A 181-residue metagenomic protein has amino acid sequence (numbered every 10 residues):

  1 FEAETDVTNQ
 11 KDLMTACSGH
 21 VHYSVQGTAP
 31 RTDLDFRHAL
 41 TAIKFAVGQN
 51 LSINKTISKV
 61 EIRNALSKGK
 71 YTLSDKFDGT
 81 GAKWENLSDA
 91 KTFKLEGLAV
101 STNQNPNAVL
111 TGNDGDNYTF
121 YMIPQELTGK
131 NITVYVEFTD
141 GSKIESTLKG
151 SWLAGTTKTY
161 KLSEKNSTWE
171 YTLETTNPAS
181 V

Functional and structural regions predicted by a protein language model:
F1-T56, P106-G112, K158-L162, W169-V181: Short, low-hydrophobicity acidic/polar segments
A3-Y23, L51-N107, T147-L148: Cell-envelope/extracellular anchoring and linker segments
A46-G48, E61-R63, Y135-E137: Residue-level recognition of well-ordered beta-strand positions that form the cores of beta-sheet-rich folds across
T80, S88, T102-N105, N113-D114 (+2 more regions): Exposed regions on extracellular, virion, or secretory-pathway luminal proteins
D116-G129: Short Pro-Gly-centered beta-turn/loop motif in secreted/extracellular proteins
L127-T139: A short, solvent-exposed beta-strand micro-motif common in secreted/extracellular proteins
K143-S151: Edge beta-strands of extracellular beta-sandwich domains
